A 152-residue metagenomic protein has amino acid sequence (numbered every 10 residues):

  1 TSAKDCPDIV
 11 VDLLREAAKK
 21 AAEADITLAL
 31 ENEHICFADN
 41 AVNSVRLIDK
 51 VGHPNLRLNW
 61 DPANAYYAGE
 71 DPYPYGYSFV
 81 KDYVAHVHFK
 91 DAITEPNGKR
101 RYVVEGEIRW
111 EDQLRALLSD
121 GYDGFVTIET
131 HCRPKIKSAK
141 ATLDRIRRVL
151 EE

Functional and structural regions predicted by a protein language model:
T1-L58, Y67: Active-site acidic/histidine proton-transfer and metal-coordination neighborhood in alpha/beta enzyme cores
A41-W60, A65-E152: Histidine-acidic metal/acid-base catalytic patches
